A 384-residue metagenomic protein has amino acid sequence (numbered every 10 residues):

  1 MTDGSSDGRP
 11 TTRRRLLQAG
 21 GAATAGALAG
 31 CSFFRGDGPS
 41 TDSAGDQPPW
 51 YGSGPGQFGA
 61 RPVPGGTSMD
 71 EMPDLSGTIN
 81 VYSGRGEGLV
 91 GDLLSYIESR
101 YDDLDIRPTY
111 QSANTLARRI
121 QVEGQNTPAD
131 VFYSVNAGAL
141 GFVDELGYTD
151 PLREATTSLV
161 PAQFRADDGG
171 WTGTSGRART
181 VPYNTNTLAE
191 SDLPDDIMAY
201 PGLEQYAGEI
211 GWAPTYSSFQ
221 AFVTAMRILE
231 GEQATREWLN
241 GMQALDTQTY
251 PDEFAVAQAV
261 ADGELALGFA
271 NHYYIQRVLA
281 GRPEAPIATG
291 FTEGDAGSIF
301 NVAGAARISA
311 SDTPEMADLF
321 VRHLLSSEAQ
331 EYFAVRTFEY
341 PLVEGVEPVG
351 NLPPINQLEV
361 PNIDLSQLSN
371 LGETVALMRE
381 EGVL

Functional and structural regions predicted by a protein language model:
M1-T11: N-terminal secretory signal peptides
Y51-V135, G141: Early extracytoplasmic/lumenal segment of secretory-pathway proteins
G84, G88-G91, T127-E264: Extracytoplasmic ligand-binding site segments that recognize negatively charged/polar headgroups
G138-F142, A266-P286: A ligand-binding cleft/hinge motif common to bilobed small-molecule-binding domains
L159-Q163, R177, L239-M242, T249-Y250 (+1 more regions): Periplasmic-binding protein-like
A303-L365: Mature extracytoplasmic/periplasmic domains
Q367-L384: Conserved C-terminal helix/tail region of periplasmic/extracytoplasmic solute-binding proteins
